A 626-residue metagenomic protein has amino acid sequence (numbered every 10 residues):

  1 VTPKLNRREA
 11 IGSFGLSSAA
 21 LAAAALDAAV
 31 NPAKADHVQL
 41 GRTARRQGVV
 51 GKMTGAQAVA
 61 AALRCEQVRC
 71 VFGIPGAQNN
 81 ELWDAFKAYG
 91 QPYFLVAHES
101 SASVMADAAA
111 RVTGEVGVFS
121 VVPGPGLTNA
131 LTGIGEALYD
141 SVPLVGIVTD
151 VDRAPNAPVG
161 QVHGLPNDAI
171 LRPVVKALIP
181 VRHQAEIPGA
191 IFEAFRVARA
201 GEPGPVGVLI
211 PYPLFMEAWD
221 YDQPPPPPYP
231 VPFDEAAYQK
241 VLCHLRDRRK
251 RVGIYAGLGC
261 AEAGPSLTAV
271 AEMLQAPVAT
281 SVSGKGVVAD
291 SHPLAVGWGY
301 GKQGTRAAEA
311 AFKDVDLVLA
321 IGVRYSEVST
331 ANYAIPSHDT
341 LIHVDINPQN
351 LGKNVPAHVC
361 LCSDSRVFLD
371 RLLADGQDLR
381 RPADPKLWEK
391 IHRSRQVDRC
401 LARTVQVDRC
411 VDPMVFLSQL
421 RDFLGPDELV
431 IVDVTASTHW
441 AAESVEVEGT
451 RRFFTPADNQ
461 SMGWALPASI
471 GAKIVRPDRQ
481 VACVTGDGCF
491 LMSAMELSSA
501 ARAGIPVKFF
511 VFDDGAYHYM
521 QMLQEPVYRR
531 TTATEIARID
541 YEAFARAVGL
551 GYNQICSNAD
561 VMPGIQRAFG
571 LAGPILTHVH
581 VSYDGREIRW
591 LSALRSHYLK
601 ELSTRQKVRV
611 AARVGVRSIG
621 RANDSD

Functional and structural regions predicted by a protein language model:
T2-S17: N-terminal secretory signal peptides and thylakoid transit peptides that target proteins across membranes
A25, A33-K52, A185, L209 (+8 more regions): Phosphate/pyrophosphate-binding active-site segments
V30-F119, L127, E136-Y139, I170 (+10 more regions): Extracytoplasmic/lumenal soluble domains of exported proteins with redox or metal-associated functions
A56-V59, L82-D84, H392-A472, D478: Active-site diphosphate/adenylate-binding microenvironment
R69-G73, P92-L95, V112-T149, Y255-A256 (+3 more regions): A short, small-residue-rich loop immediately preceding and capping a beta-strand
I147, P155-H163, G297, G301-Q303 (+6 more regions): Thiamine diphosphate
I147-G189, G284-K390, Q524, F569: Glycine-rich, acidic loop regions that bind phosphate or pyrophosphate groups
L165, E193, V197-D247, C400-R403: Conformationally flexible catalytic loops at phosphate/diphosphate-handling active centers
